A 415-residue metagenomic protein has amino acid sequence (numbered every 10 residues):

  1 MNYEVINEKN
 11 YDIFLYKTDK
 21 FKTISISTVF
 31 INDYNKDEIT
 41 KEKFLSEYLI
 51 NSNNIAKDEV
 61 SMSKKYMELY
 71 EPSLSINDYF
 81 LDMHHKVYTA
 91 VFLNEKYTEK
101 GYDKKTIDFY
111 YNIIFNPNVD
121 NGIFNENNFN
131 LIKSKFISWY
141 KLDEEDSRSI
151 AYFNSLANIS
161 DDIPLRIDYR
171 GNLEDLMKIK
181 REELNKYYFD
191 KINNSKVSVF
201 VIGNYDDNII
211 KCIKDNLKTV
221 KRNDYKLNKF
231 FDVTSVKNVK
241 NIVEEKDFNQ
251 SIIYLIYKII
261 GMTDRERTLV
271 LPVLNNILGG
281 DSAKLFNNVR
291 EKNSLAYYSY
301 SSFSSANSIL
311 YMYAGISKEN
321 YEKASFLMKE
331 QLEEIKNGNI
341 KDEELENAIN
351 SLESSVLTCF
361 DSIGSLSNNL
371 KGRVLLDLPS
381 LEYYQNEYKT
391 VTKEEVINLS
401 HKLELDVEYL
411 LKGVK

Functional and structural regions predicted by a protein language model:
M1-L69, N172, N185-N288, V407-K415: His/Glu-rich zincin catalytic helix
F14-Y16, K22-E42, E59-I113, S149-E174 (+5 more regions): M16 family metallopeptidases and their MPP-like homologs
I55, E95-K100, N116-N125: Short, polar/flexible loop-turn hinges at active-site or ligand-entry regions and domain interfaces
S63, N116-K141, K226-S235, E330-C359: Acidic/histidine-enriched alpha-helical segments
F109-N121, K135, W139-D143, N154 (+2 more regions): Mid-sequence acidic-hydrophobic segments that form the walls of catalytic/ligand-binding cavities or oligomerization
F136-E145, V239-I252, E353-G364: Short, low-order "capping/linker" segments at domain edges
M177-K186: Active-site glycine-rich loop that binds ribose-phosphate moieties when present
T392-S400: Low-complexity, intrinsically disordered Gly/Pro/Thr-rich segments
